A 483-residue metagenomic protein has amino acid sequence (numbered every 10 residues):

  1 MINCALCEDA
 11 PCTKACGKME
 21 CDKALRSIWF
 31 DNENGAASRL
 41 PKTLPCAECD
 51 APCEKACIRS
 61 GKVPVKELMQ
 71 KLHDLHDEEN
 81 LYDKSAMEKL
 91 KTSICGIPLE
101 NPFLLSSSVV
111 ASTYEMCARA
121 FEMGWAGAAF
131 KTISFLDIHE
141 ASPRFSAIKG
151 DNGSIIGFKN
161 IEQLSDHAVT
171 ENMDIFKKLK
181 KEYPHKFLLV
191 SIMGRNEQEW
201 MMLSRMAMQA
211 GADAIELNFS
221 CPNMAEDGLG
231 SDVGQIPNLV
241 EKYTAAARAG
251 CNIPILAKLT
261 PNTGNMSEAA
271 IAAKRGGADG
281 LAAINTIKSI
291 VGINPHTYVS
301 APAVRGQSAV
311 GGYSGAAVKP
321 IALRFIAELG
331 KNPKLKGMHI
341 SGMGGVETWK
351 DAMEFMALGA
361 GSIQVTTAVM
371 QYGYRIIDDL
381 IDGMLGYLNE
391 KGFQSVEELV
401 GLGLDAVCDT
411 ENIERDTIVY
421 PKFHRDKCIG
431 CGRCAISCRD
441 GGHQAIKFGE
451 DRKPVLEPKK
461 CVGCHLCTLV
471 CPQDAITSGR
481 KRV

Functional and structural regions predicted by a protein language model:
M1-A10, N34-C49, E411-G430, Q444-G463 (+1 more regions): Ferredoxin-like iron-sulfur electron-transfer modules
L6-W29, A47-H73, R433-D451, L466-R482: Iron-sulfur cluster-binding cysteine motifs and their immediate structural context in ferredoxin-like electron-transfer
L25, W29-E100, S108-A111: Iron-sulfur-cluster electron-transfer modules
D83-L188, G194-Q198: N-terminal capping/small domains of soluble enzymes
F103-S107, A128-K131, L188-I192, I215-L217 (+6 more regions): Hydrophobic faces of well-ordered beta-strands that scaffold small-molecule active sites in alpha/beta enzyme cores
A118-M123, R195-S341, W349-E354, L358-S362 (+3 more regions): Alpha/beta enzyme core
E140-S154, G292-V310, A368-F393: C-terminal helical cap(s) of enzyme catalytic domains, especially alpha/beta-barrels
N152-I155, K319, R324, D382-I429 (+4 more regions): Extended, intrinsically disordered, low-complexity segments
